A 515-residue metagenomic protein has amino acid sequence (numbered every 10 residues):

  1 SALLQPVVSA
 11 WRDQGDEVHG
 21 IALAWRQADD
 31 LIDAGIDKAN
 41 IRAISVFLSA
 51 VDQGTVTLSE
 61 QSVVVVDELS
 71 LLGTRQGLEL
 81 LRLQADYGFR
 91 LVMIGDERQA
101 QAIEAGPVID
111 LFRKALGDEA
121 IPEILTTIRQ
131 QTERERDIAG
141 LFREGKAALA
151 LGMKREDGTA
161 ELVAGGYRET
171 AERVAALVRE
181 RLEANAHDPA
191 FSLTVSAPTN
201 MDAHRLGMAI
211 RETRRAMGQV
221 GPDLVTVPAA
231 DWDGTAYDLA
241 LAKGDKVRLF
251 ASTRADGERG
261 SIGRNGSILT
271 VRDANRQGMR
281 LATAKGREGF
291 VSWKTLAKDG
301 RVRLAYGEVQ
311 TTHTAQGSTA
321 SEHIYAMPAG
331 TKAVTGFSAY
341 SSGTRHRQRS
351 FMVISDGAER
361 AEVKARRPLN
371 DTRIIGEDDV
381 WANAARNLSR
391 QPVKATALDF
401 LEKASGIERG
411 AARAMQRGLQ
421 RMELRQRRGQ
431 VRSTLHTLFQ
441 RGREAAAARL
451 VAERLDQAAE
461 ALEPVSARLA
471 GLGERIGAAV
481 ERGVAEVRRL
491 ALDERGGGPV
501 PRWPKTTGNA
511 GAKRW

Functional and structural regions predicted by a protein language model:
S1-L3, D86, E97-K285, K364 (+3 more regions): Conserved helicase motor core of P-loop NTPases
S1-R155, M352: ASCE P-loop NTPase helicase motor core
I21, V63-D67, V92, T194-S196 (+3 more regions): Structural motif
A24, T199, G317: Short, conserved phosphate/pyrophosphate- and ester-handling motifs at nucleotide-, phospho-/glycolipid
G35-I36, L81-L83, A209-T213, A339-R345: Short, solvent-exposed amphipathic alpha-helical segments in soluble enzyme and RNA/protein-processing domains
E68, E97, T253, A329 (+1 more regions): Residue-level signal for short, function-critical loop segments
G73, R214, V220-R345, R349 (+5 more regions): Conserved nucleotide-binding/hydrolysis modules and their immediate coupling elements across P-loop/ASCE NTPase motors
A150-R155, P328-R514: Helicase C-terminal subdomain and adjacent C-terminal extension
